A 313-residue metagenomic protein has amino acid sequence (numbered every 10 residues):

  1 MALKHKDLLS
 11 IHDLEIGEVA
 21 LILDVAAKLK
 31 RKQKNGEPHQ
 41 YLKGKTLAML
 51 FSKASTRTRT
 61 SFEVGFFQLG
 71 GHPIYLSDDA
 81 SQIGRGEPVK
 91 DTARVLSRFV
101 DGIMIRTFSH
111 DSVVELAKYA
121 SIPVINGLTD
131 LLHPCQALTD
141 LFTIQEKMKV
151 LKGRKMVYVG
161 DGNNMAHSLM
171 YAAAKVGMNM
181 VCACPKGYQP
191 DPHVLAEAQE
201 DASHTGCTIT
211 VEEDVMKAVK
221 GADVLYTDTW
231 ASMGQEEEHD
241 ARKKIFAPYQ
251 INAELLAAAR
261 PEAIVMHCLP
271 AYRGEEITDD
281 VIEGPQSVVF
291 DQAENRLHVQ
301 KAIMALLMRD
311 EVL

Functional and structural regions predicted by a protein language model:
M1-L14: Generic N-terminal amphipathic, Lys/Arg-enriched alpha-helix
K34-G36, Q40-Q145, R273: Phosphate/diphosphate ligand-binding glycine-rich loop within oxidoreductases
L42-L47, K152-R154, E262: Phosphate-coordination loops involved in phosphoryl transfer and adenosine-cofactor binding
S52-V64, M148-T227: Glycine-rich phosphate/diphosphate-binding loop of Rossmann-like nucleotide-binding domains
L69, F99, Y119-A120, V176 (+2 more regions): Short, structured coil segments at secondary-structure junctions
Q199-D279: Rossmann-like adenosine-cofactor binding region
E262-A263, C268-L313: Adenosine-phosphate binding glycine-rich loop
